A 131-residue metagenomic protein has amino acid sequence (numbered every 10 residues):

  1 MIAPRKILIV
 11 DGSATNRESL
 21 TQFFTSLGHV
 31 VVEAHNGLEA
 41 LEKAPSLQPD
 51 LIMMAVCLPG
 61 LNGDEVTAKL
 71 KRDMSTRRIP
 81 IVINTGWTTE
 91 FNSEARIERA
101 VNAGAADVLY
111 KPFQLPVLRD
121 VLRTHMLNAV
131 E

Functional and structural regions predicted by a protein language model:
A14-V32, H125: Two-component/phosphorelay signaling modules centered on CheY-like receiver
N36-E39, N62-A68: Acidic catalytic/metal-coordinating carboxylates
L47-M53, L58: Active-site beta3 strand of CheY-like receiver
P59, A68, R77, T89: The feature encodes the CheY-like receiver
E65, T88-D107: Alpha4 helix (beta4-alpha4-beta5 surface) of REC/receiver domains from two-component response regulators
N84-T85: Hydrophobic/aromatic residues positioned on beta-strands within the core alpha/beta folds
Y110-L122: C-terminal output helix
R123-E131: The C-terminal output helix
